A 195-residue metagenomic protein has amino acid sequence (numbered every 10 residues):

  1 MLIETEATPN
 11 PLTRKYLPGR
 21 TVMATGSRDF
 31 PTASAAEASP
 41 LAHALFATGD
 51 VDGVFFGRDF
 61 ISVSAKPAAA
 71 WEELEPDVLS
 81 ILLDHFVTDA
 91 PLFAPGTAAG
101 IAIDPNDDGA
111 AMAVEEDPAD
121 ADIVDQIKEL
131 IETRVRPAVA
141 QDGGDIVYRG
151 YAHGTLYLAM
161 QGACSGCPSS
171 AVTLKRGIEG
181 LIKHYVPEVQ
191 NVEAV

Functional and structural regions predicted by a protein language model:
M1-V195: Domain-level signature for proteins that mediate thiol-based redox and metal-cofactor handling
